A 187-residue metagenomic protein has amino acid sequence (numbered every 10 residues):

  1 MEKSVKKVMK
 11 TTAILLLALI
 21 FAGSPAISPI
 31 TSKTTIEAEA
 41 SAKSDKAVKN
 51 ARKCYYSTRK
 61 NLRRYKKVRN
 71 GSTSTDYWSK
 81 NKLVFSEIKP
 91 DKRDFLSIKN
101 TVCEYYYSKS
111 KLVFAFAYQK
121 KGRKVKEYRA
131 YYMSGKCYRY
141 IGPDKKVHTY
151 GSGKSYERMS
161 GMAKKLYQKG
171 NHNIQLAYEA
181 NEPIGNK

Functional and structural regions predicted by a protein language model:
E2-L16: Bacterial N-terminal signal peptides that target proteins for export
S4, S28-P29, G170: Glycine-centered structural positions embedded in regular secondary structure
M9-K10, P29-K33, Y56, T73: A detector of low-complexity, intrinsically disordered, Ser/Thr/Gly/Pro/Ala-rich segments
A22-A42: Sec-dependent signal peptide cleavage junction
S41-T73, K121-K187: Long terminal segments
W78-V125: Mature extracytoplasmic domains of secretory-pathway proteins
